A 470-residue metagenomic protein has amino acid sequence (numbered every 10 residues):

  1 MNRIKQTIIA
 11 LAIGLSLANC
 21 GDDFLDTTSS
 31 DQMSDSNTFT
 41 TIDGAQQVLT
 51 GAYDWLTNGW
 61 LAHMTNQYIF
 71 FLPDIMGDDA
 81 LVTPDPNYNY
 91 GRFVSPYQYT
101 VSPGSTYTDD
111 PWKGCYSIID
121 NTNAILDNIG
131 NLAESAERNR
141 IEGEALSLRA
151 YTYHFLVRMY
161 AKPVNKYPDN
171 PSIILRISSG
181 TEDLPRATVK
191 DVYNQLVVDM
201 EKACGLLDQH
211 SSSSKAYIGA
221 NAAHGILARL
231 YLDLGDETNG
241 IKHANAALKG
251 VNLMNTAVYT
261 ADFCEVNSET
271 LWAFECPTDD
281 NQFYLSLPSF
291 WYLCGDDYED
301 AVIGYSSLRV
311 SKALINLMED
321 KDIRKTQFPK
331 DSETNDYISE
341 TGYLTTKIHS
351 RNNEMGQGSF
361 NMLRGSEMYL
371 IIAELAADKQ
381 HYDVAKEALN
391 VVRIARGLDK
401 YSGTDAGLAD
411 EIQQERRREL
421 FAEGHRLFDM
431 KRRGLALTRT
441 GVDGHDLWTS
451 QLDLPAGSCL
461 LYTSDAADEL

Functional and structural regions predicted by a protein language model:
R3, G14-T40, L196, A228 (+1 more regions): Bacterial Sec-dependent N-terminal signal peptides
C20, F283-L287, T404-S464: Long, intrinsically disordered, low-complexity segments
C20-L72, D262, C294, L314 (+3 more regions): Membrane-proximal, proline-rich intrinsically disordered regions
S36, H63-P84, K162-D169, Q209-P288 (+1 more regions): Short, surface-exposed recognition loops and adjoining beta-strand edges that mediate ligand/DNA contacts, enriched
N87-M159, A187, G205-H210, M355-F360 (+3 more regions): Conserved, well-structured interaction surfaces
I241-G365, E419, G424, G434 (+1 more regions): Hydrophobic-face positions in mid-chain alpha helices that act as interaction patches
